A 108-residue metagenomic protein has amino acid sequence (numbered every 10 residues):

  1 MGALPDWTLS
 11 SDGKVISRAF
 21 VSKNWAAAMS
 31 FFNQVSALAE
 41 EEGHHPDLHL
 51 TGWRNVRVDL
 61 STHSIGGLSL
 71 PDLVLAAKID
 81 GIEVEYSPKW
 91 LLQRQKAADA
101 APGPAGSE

Functional and structural regions predicted by a protein language model:
M1-L4, S11-D12, I16-F20, W25-H63 (+2 more regions): Charge-rich, low-complexity N-terminal segments
